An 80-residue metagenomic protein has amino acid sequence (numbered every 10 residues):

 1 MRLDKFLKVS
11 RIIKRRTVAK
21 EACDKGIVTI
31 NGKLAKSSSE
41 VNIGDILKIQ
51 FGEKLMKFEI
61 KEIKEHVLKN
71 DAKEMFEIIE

Functional and structural regions predicted by a protein language model:
M1-V41: A basic, amphipathic helix-loop patch mediating RNA/tRNA/ribosome contacts
E53-E80: C-terminal structural segments of small proteins and small subunits
